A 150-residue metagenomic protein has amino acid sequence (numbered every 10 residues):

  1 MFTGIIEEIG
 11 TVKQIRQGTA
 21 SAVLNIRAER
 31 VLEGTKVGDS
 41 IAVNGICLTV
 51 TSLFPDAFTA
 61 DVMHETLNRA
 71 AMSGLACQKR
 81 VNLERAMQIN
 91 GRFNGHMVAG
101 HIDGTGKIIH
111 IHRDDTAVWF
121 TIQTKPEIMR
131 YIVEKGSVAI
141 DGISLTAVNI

Functional and structural regions predicted by a protein language model:
M1-I150: Conserved loop->alpha-helix
